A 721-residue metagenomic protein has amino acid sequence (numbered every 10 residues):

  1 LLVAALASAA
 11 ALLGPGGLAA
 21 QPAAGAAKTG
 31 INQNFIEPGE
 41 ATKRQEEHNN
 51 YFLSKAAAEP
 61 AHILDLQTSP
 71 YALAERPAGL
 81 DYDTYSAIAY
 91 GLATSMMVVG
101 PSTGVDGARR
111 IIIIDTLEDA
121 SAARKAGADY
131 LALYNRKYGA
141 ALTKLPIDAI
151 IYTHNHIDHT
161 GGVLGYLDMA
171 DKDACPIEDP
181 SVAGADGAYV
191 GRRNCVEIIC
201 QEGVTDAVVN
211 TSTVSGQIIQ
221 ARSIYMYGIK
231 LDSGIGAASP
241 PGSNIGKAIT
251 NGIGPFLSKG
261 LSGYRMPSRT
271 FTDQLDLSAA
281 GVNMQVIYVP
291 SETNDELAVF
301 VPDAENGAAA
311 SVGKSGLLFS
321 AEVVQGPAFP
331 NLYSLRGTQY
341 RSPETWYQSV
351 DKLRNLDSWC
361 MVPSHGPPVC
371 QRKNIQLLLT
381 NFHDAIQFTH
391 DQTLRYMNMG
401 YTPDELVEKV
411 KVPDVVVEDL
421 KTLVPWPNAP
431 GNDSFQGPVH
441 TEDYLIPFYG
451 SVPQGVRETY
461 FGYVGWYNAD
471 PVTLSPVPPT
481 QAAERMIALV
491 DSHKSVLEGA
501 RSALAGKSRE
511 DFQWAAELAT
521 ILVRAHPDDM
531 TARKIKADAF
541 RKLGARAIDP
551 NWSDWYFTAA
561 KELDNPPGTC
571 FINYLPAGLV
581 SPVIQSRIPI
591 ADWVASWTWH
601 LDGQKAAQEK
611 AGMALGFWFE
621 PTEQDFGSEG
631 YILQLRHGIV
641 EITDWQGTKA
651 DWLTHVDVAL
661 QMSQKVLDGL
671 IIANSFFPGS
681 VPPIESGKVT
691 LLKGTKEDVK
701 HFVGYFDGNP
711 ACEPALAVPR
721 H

Functional and structural regions predicted by a protein language model:
L2-G14: Bacterial N-terminal signal peptides
L12-G25: Signal peptide processing junction and immediate N-terminal pro/mature segment of secreted/exported proteins
P22-P60, A207, T211-L257, R354-C360 (+1 more regions): Accessory terminal helices/loops
D65, G79, V182-D186, V190-C195 (+2 more regions): Metallo-beta-lactamase
D65-L66, P101-R109, A120-E197: Active-site metal-binding motif and surrounding structural segment of the metallo-beta-lactamase
Q67-L142, A298-F300, E305-E322: Conserved beta-strand hairpin/beta-sheet module of binuclear metal-dependent hydrolase folds, prominently
R109-S121, K259, G263-R265, Q274-S278 (+2 more regions): Metallo-beta-lactamase
G499-S502, S508-E517, I521-R524, D528 (+2 more regions): Feature captures hydrophobic
